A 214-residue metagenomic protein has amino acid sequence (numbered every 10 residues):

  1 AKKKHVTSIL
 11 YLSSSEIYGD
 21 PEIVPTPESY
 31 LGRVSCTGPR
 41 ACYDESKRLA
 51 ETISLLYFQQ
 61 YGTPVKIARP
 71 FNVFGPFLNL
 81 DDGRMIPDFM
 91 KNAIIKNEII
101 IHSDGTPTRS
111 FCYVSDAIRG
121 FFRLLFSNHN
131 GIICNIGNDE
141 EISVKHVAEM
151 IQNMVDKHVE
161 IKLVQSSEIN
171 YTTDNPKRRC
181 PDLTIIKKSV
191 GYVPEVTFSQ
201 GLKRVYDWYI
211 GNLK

Functional and structural regions predicted by a protein language model:
A1-V73, S115, R178, R204-G211: N-terminal Rossmann-like NAD(P)+-binding domain of SDR-like oxidoreductases, especially those catalyzing
E22, R48, V73-D88, N97 (+5 more regions): Glycine/proline-rich active-site loop of Rossmann-fold NAD(P)-dependent oxidoreductases
E28-V34, Y61-G62, F89-I101, M154-S167 (+1 more regions): A short C-terminal helix-loop "cap" of Rossmann-like NAD(P)-dependent dehydrogenase/epimerase domains
A41-D44, D81-R84, R109-S115, I142 (+3 more regions): Residue-level signal for the nucleotide or nucleotide-sugar donor/cofactor binding architecture
L49, I53, Y57, F89 (+2 more regions): Hydrophobic alpha-helix immediately C-terminal to the catalytic Tyr-X-X-X-Lys motif of short-chain
D104, G131-C134, K145-E149, D156-R178: C-terminal "lid/loop" region of Rossmann-like NAD(P)-dependent oxidoreductases
V114, S167-V193, Q200-R204: Conserved C-terminal active-site "lid" loop/helix of NAD(P)H-dependent oxidoreductases that clamps the redox cofactor
A117, F121, I136, V147 (+2 more regions): Non-catalytic, hydrophobic alpha-helical segments
